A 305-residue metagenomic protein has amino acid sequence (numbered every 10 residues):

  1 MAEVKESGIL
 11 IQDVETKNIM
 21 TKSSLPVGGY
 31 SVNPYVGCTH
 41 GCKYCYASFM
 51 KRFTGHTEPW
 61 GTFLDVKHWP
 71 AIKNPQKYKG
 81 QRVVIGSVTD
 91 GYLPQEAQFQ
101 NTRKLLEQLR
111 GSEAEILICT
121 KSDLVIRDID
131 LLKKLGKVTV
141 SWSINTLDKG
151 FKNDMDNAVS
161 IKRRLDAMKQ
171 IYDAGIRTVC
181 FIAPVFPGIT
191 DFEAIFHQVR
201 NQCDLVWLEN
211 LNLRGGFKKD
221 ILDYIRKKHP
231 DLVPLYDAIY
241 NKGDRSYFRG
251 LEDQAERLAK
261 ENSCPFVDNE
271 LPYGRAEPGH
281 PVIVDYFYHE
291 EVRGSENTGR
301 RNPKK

Functional and structural regions predicted by a protein language model:
M1-T139, L147-F151, I161-K162, D173: Conserved Radical SAM active-site core
A2-E15, E193-K305: Auxiliary Fe-S-binding modules of radical SAM enzymes
Y30, V83, I116, V140-W142 (+3 more regions): Hydrophobic faces of well-ordered beta-strands that scaffold small-molecule active sites in alpha/beta enzyme cores
W69, R103-L106, I129, R164-M168 (+2 more regions): Generic structural signal for well-ordered alpha-helices, preferentially at hydrophobic/aromatic core positions
V88-D90, K121-D123, S143-L147, A183-V185 (+2 more regions): Active-site beta-loop-alpha junctions enriched in small/polar residues
R110, K133, L165-G175, E256-N262: Surface-exposed amphipathic alpha-helices with a cationic face
K134-V140, R200-L205: Glycine-enriched alpha-helix->loop->beta-strand junction motifs that scaffold or abut catalytic
N157, K169-T190, N241-R245: Conserved strand-turn element in the central/C-terminal portion of the radical SAM core barrel that lines
